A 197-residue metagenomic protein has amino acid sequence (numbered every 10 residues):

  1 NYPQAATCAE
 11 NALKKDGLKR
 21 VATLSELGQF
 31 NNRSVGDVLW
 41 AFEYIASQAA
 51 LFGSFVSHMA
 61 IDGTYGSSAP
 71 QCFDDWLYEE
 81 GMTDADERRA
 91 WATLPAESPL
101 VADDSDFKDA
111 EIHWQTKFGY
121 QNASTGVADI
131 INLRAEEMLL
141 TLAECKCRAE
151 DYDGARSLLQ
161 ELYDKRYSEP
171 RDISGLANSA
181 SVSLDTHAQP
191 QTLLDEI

Functional and structural regions predicted by a protein language model:
N1-M59, Y65-S67, G81-I197: Acidic/polar-rich alpha-helix caps and helix-coil junctions
L77-Y78: Active-site-proximal, Lys/Arg-enriched surface segment that forms a nucleic-acid-binding/basic interface patch
